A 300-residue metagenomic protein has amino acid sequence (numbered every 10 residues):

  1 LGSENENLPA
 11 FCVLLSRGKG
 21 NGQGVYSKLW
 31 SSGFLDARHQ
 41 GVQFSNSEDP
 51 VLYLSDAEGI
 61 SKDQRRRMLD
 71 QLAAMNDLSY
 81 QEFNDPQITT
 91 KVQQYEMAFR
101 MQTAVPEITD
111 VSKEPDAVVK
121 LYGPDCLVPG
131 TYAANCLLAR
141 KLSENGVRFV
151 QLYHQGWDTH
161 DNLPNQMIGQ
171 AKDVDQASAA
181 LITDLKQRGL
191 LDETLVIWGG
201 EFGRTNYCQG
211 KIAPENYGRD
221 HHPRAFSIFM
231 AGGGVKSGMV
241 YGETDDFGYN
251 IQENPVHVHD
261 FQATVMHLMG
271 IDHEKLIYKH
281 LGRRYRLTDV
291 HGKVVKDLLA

Functional and structural regions predicted by a protein language model:
L1-A300: Ligand-binding pockets and gating/stacking loops
